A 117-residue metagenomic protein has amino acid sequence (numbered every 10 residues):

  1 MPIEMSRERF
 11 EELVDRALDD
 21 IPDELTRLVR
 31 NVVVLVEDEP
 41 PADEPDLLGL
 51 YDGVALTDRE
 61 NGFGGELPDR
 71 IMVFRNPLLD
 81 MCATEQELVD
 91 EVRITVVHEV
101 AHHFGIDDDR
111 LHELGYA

Functional and structural regions predicted by a protein language model:
M1-E91, H103, D107-H112: Active-site rim/adjacent substrate-binding subdomains
E91-E99: Short alpha-helical catalytic segment bearing the HExxH-like zincin motif of zinc-dependent metalloproteases
E113-A117: Short hydrophobic/aromatic patches at helix-to-coil boundaries
